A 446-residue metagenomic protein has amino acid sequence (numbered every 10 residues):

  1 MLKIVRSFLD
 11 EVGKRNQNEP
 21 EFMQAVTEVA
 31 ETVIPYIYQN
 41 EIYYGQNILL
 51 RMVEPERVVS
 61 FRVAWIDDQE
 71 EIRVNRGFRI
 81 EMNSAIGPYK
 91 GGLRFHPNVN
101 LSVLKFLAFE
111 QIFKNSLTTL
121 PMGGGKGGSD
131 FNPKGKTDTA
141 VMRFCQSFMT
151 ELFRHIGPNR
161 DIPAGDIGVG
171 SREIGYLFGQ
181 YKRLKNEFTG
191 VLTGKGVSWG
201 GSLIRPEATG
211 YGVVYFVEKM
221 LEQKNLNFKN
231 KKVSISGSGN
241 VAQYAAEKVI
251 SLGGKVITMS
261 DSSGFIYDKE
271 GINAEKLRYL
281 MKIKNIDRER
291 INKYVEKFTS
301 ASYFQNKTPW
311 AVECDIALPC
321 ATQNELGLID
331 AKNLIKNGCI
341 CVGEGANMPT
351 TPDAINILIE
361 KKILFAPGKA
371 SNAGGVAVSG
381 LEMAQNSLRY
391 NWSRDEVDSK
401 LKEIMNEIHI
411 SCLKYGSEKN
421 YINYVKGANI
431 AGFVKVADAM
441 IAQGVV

Functional and structural regions predicted by a protein language model:
L2-A25, M220, I335-V446: Adenosine-phosphate binding glycine-rich loop
K3, S7, Q17, E21-Q24 (+25 more regions): Conserved active-site and cofactor/substrate-binding residues in soluble primary-metabolism enzymes
I42-R73: Structured beta-strand/loop patches that form or line metal/cofactor-binding pockets in enzymes
H96, N115-K229: Glycine/serine-rich phosphate-binding loop and adjoining beta1-alpha1 elements at the start of nucleotide-handling
F106, R160-A164, E187-L192, I235 (+6 more regions): General beta-strand structural signal in soluble alpha/beta enzymes
T193-G196, G201-A311: Glycine-rich phosphate/diphosphate-binding loop of Rossmann-like nucleotide-binding domains
G264-F365, A370: Rossmann-like adenosine-cofactor binding region
